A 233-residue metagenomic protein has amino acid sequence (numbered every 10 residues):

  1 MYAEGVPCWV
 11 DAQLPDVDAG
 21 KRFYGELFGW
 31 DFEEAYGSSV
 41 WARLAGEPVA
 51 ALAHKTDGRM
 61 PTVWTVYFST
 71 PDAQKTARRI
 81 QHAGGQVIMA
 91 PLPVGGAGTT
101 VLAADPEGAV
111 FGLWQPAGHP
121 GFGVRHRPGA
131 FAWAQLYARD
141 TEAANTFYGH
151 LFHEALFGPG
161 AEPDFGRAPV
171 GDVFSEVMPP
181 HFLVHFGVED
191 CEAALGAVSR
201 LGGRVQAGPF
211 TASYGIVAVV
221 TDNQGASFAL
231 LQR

Functional and structural regions predicted by a protein language model:
M1-A3, G85-L136, G158-G166, V173 (+2 more regions): Vicinal oxygen chelate
M1-P48, H82, A90-G98, L136-G166 (+3 more regions): Core segments of cupin and vicinal oxygen chelate
V6-P15, W41, K55-R79, T99-A103 (+3 more regions): Vicinal oxygen chelate
G20, M60, T76, F111 (+5 more regions): Residues in flexible loops and secondary-structure boundaries
G29-P61, P106, V110-A117, E154-H181 (+3 more regions): Conserved short beta-strand elements that form part of the metal-binding/catalytic scaffold of enzyme active sites
Y36-H126: Active-site-adjacent scaffolding segments
